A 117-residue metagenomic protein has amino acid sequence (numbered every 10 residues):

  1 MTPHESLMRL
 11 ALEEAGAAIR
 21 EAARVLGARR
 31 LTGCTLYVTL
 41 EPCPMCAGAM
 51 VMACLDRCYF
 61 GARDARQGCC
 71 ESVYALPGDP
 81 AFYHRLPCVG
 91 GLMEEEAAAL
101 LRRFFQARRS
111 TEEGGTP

Functional and structural regions predicted by a protein language model:
M1-G16, R29, M45-P117: Zinc-dependent deaminase
I19-L26: Pre-active-site segment of Zn-dependent metallo-hydrolases
A28-E41: Immediate flanking context of iron-sulfur cluster ligation sites
